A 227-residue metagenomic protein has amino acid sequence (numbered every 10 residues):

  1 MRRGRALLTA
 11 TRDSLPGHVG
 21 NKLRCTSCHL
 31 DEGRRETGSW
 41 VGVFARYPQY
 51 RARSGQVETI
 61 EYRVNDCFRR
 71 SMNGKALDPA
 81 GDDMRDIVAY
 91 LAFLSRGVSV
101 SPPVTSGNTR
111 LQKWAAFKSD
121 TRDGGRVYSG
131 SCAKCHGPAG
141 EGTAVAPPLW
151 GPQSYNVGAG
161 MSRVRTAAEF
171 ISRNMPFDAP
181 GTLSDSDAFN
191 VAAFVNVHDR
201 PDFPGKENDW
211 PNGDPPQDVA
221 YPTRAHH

Functional and structural regions predicted by a protein language model:
M1-G17, R96-Y128, A179: Electrostatic cytochrome c docking/interface patches
M1-R3, L7, R34-L77, I87 (+1 more regions): Extracytoplasmic electron-transfer domains, predominantly the class I c-type cytochrome c fold
L8-T9, H29, S95, H136 (+1 more regions): Protein kinase-like catalytic domain
D13-G20, K75-A80, V100-V104, A179-S186 (+1 more regions): Surface-exposed patches in mature extracellular/periplasmic domains of secreted proteins
S14-P16, E32-S39, L94-S99, H198-P204: Secretory-pathway/luminal and periplasmic proteins that interact with or process carbohydrate-rich
K22-E32, I87, G124-A139, A146 (+1 more regions): The canonical Cys-X-X-Cys-His
G107-R126, G130-P138, T143-Y155: Extended amphipathic alpha-helical interaction segments
E207-H227: Conserved non-transmembrane functional hotspots
